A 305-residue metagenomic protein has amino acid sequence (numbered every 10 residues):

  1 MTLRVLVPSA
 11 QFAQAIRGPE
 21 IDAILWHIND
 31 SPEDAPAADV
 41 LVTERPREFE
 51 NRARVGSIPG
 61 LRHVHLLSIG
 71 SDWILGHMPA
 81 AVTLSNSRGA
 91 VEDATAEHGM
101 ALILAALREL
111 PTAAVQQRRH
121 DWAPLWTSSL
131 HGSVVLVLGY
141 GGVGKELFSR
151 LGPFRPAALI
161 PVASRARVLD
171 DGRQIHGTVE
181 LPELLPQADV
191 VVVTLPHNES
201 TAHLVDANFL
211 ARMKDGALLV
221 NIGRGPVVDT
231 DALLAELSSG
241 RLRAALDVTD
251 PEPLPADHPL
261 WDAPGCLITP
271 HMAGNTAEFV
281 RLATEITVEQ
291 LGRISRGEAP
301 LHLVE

Functional and structural regions predicted by a protein language model:
M1-R45: N-terminal glycine-/charge-rich "phosphate-binding" loop or analogous flexible N-terminal tail
E33-D34, R54-S57, S129, E183-Q187 (+2 more regions): Structural alpha-helical scaffold elements that stabilize or flank donor/cofactor-binding regions in carbohydrate
D39-A114: Phosphate/diphosphate ligand-binding glycine-rich loop within oxidoreductases
S85-N86, A90-T95, A166, E252-E305: C-terminal helix-to-coil terminal segments
H98, L102-W126, L282, I286-E289 (+1 more regions): A charged, well-structured terminal subsegment
A114-E146, F154: Glycine-rich NAD(P)-binding loop of Rossmann-like domains
F154-D171: NAD(P)-binding Rossmann-fold cofactor-contacting core
A166-P259: Rossmann-like adenosine-cofactor binding region
